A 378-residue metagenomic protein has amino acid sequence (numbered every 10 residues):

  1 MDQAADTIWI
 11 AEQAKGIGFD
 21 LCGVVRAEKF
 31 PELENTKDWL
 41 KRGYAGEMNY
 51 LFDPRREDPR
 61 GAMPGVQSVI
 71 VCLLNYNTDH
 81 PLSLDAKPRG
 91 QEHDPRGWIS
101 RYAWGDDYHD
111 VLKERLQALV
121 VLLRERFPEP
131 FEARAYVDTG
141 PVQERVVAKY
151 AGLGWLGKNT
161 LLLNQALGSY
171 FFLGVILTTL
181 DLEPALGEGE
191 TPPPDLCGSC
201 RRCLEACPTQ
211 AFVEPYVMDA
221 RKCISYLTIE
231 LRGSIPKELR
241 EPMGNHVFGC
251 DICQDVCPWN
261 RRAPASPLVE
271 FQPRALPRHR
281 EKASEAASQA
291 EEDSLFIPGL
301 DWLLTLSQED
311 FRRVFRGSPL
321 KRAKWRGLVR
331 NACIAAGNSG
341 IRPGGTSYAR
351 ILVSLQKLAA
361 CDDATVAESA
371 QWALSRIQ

Functional and structural regions predicted by a protein language model:
M1-L196, I235: Auxiliary alpha/beta "docking" domains used to position bulky ligands
G16-F19, R202-S225, H246-E270, S354: Iron-sulfur cluster-binding cysteine motifs and their immediate structural context in ferredoxin-like electron-transfer
L21, E125-E132, V213-E214, R342-A349: Surface-exposed helix-capping loop/turn segments at secondary-structure junctions
G168, P192-S199, P215, L239-G249: Short, contiguous, pocket-lining structural segments that sit at or immediately flank catalytic/ligand-binding sites
T179-L182, L186, M218-L231: A short, charged helix-loop
L182, T209, V213, I229-R232 (+2 more regions): Conserved helix-loop functional segments at active or binding sites
I235-Q378: Alpha-helical scaffold domains
